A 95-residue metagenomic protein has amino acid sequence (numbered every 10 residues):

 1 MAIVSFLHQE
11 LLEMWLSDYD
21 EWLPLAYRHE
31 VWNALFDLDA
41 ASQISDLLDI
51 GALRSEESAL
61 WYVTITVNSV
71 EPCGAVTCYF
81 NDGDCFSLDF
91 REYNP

Functional and structural regions predicted by a protein language model:
M1-A2, R91-P95: Intrinsically disordered, low-complexity and often Lys/Arg-enriched segments
M1-A34: Arg/Lys-rich, positively charged N-terminal/basic patches that mediate binding to nucleic acids
L23, Q43-L47: Residue-level signal for secondary-structure boundary elements
R28-V31, L47-S58: Short secondary-structure junction/hinge motifs that connect adjacent elements
A34-D39, I44: Short, well-structured hydrophobic secondary-structure segments
A52-E92: Basic/aromatic recognition patch in beta-strand/loop cores that engages polyanionic ligands
